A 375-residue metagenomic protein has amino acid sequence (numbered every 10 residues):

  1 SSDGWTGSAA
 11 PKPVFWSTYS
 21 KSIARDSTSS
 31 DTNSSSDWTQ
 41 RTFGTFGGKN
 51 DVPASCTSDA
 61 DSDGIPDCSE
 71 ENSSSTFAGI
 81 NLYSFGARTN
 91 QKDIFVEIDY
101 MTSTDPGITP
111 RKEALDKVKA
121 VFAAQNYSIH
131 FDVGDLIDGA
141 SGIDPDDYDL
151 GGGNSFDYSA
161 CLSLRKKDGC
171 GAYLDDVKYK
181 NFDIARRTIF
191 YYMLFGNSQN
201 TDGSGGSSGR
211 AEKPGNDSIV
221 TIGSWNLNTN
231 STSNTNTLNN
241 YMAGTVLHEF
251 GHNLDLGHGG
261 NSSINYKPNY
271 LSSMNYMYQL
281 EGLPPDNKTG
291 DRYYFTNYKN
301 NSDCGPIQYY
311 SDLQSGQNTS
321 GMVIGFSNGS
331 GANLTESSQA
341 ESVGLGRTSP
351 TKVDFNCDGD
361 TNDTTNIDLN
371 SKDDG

Functional and structural regions predicted by a protein language model:
S1-C56: Intrinsically disordered, low-complexity linkers and terminal tails enriched in Ser/Thr/Pro/Gly with interspersed basic
D31-S34, C68, T76-I80, T102-R111 (+2 more regions): Short, solvent-exposed loop/turn elements at domain surfaces
S55-T57, D67-S69, A160-L162, G169-G171 (+2 more regions): Sequence contexts marking disulfide-bonded cysteines in secreted/extracellular proteins
C56-D59, R88, K92-P106, P110-L271 (+1 more regions): Active-site-proximal segment of zinc-dependent metalloprotease catalytic domains
T57-D61, P350-G375: Acidic, divalent-cation-chelating loop motifs in proteins
D59-I94, N234-T335, D354: The catalytic-center signature of Zn2+-dependent metalloproteases
C170, D312-L313, T364-L369: Extracellular/mature segments of secreted proteins
A340-G344, T364-N366: Exoplasmic/lumenal regions adjacent to the first transmembrane segment of eukaryotic integral membrane proteins across
